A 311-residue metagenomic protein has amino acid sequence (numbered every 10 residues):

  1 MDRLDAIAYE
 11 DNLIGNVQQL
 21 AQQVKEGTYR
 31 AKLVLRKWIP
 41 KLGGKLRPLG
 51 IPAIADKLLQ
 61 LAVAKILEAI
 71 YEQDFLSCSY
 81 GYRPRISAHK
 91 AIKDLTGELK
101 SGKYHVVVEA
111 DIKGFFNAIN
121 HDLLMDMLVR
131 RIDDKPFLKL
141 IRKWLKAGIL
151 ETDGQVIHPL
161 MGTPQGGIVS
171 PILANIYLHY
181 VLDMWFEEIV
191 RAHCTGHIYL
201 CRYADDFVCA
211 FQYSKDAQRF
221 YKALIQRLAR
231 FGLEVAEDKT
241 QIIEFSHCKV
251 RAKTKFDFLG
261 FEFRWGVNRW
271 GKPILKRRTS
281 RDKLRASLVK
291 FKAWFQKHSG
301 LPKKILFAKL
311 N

Functional and structural regions predicted by a protein language model:
M1, E68-C78: Charged boundary/loop elements
M1-L13: Non-catalytic, polymerase-adjacent accessory regions of viral genome-replication enzymes
N16, Q23-G27, K32-L33, K37 (+6 more regions): Conserved polymerase palm-domain catalytic core
P48, L59-Q60, N117-I119, Q218-R219 (+1 more regions): Short helix/loop capping segments that flank catalytic or ligand/cofactor-binding pockets
L49-I66, Q73: Hydrophobic alpha-helical hairpins/lids featuring a short glycine-rich hinge
G50-I54, L58, I132-P136, I168 (+1 more regions): Structural motif
K146, V235-I305, K309: A conserved non-catalytic segment of reverse transcriptases and RNA-directed RNA polymerases corresponding to the late
